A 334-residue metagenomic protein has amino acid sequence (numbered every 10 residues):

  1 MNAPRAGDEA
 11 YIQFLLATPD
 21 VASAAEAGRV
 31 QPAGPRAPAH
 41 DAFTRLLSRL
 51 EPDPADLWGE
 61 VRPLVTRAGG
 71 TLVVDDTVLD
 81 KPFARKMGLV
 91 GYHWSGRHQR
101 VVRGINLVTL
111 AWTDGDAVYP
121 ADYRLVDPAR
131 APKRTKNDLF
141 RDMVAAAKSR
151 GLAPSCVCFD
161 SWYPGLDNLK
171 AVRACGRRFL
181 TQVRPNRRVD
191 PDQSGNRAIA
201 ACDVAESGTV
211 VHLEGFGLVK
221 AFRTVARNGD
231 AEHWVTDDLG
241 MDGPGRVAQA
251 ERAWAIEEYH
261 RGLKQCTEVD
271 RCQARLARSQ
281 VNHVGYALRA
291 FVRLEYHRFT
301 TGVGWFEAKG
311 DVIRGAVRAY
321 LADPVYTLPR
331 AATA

Functional and structural regions predicted by a protein language model:
M1-C158, P164-R178, P185-R188: Conserved, well-structured functional cores that handle cations and Mg-NTP chemistry
P4, D8, Q13, F83-R85 (+1 more regions): Single, function-defining residue in the core of a domain
